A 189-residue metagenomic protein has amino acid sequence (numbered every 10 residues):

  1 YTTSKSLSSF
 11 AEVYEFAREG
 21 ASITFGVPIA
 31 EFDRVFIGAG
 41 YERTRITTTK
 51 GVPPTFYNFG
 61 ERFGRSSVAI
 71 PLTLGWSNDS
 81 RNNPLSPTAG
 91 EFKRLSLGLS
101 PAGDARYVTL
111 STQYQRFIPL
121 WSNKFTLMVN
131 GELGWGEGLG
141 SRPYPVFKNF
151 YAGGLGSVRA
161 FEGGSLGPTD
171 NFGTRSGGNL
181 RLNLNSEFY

Functional and structural regions predicted by a protein language model:
Y1-F92, G156-N179: Gram-negative/organellar outer-membrane beta-barrel architecture
A17-T24, A69-L72, A89-Y189: C-terminal transmembrane beta-barrel domains of outer membrane proteins
